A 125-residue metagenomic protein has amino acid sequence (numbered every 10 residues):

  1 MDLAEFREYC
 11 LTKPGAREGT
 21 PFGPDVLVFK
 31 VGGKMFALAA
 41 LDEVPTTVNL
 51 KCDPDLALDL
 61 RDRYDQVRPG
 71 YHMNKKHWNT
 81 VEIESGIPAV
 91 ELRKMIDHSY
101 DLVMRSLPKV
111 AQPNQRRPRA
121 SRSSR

Functional and structural regions predicted by a protein language model:
M1-R125: Charge-dense, helix-prone N-terminal extensions
